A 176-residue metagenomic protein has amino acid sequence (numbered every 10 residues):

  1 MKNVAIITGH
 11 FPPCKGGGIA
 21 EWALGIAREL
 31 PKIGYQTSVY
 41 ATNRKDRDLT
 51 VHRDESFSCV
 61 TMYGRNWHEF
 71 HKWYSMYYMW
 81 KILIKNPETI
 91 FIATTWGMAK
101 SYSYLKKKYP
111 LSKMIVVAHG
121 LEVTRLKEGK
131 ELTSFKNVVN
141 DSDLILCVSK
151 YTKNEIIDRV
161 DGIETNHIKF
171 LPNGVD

Functional and structural regions predicted by a protein language model:
M1-V4: Extreme N-terminal starter segment of soluble prokaryotic enzymes
G9-C14, R28-H71, N166-H167: N-terminal strand-loop element at the rim of the active site of nucleotide-sugar-dependent glycosyltransferases
G18-L30: Short amphipathic alpha-helix
F70-Y77, Y109-I115, G120-D141, N154: Nucleotide-sugar donor phosphate/pyrophosphate-binding loop at the beta->alpha transition of glycosyltransferases
Y77-N86: Short, well-structured alpha-helical segments in soluble
F91-I92, S142-K150: A short beta-strand/loop micro-motif in the catalytic core of glycosyltransferases that engages the nucleotide-sugar
A93-A99: Short His-centered aromatic/hydrophobic patch
Y151, G174: Carbohydrate-associated surface elements
